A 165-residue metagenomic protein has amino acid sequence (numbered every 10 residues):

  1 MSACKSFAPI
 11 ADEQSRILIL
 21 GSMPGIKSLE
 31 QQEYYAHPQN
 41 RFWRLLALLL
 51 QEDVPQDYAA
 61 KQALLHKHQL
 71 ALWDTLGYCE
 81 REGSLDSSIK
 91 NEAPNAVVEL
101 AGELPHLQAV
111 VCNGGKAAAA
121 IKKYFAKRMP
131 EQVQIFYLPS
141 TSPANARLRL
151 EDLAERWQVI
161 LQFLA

Functional and structural regions predicted by a protein language model:
M1-R16, H37-P38, L85-V98, K122-A165: C-terminal capping/extension of enzyme domains
R16-S22: Short, hydrophobic/glycine-enriched beta-strand segments
S22, D74, P139: Pocket-edge structural micro-motifs
I26-L29, E80-G83, A118-I121, P143-R147: Short catalytic/ligand-binding loop motif for oxyanion handling, primarily in non-cytosolic enzymes, centered on
K27-S88: Short, surface-exposed acidic-centric catalytic microdomains
K67-A117: Internal catalytic-core helix/loop-beta-alpha segment that presents or stabilizes conserved functional determinants
